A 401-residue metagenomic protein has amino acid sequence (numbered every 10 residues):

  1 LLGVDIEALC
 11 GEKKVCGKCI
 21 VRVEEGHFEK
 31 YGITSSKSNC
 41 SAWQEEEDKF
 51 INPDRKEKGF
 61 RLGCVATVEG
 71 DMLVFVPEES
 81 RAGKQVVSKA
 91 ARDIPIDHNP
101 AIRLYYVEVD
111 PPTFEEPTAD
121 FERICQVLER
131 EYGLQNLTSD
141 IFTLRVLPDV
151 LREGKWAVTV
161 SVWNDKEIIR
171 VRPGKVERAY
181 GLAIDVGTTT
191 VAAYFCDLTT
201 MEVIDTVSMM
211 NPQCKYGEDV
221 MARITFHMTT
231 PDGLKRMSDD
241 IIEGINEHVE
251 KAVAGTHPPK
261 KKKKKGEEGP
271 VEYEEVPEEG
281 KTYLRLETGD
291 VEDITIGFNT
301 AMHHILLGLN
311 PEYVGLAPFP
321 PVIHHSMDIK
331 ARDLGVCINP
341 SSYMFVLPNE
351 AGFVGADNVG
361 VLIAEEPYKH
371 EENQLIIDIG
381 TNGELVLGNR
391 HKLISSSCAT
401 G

Functional and structural regions predicted by a protein language model:
L1-E7, V176: Ferredoxin-like iron-sulfur electron-transfer modules
D5-C10, S36-R61, T229-P231: Aromatic/His-enriched, Gly/Pro-containing loop or helix-boundary segments that lie immediately adjacent to catalytic
D5-Y31, P53-D71: Local cysteine-cluster metal-coordination motifs and their immediate loop/turn environment, predominantly Fe-S cluster
G26-E46, E371-N373: Phosphate-handling active-site elements
K30-S35, V76, V86, Y194-C196 (+6 more regions): Short acidic, glycine/serine/threonine-rich loops at helix termini
D48-A183, T188, K235-T288, E292-I294 (+1 more regions): Nucleotide/phosphate-binding catalytic cleft detector across ATP-hydrolyzing and phosphate-transferring enzymes
I184-T189, A193-M221, Y313-M327, G360 (+1 more regions): Glycine-rich phosphate-binding loop of actin/hexokinase-like ATP-binding domains
Y216-D232: A short small-residue
